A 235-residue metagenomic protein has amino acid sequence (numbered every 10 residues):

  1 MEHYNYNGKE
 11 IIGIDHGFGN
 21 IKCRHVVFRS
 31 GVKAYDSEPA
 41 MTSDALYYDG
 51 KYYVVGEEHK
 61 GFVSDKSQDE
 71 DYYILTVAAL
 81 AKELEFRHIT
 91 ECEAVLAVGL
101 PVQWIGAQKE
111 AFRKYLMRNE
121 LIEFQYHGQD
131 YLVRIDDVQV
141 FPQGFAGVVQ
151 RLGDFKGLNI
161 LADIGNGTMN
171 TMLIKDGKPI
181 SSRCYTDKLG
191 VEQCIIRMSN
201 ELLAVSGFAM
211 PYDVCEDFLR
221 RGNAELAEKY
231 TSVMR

Functional and structural regions predicted by a protein language model:
M1-L161, K178-Q193, V205, Y212-R235: Nucleotide/phosphate-binding catalytic cleft detector across ATP-hydrolyzing and phosphate-transferring enzymes
I164-N170: Ser/Thr-glycine-rich phosphate-binding loops at phosphate-binding pockets of nucleotides, nucleotide cofactors
T171-D176: PRPP/pyrophosphate-binding module of the type I phosphoribosyltransferase fold
I196, N200-A204: Long, charge-rich alpha-helical interaction segments
